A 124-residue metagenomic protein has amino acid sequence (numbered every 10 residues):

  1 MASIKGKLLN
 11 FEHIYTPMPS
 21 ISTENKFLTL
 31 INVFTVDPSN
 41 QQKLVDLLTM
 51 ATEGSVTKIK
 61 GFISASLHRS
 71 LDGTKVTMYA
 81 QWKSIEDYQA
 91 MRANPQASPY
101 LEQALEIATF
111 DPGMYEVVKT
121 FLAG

Functional and structural regions predicted by a protein language model:
M1-P17: N-terminal amphipathic/basic-hydrophobic helices that include classical n-h-c signal peptides and signal-anchor
I4-L8, M50-I63, Q81-Y115: An amphipathic, aromatic/His-enriched active-site/gating alpha helix that lines ligand/cofactor pockets
T16-T23, S66-L67: Short beta-strand/turn micro-motifs at beta-sheet edges
F27-T35, S64-N94: Short, well-ordered beta-strand segments in beta-rich or mixed alpha/beta enzyme and ligand-binding folds
V33, E116-V117: Short amphipathic
T35-L48: Short, surface-exposed ligand-recognition loops at beta-strand->loop->(often short) alpha-helix junctions that present
P38-N40, S84-E86, V118: Residues that cap or initiate secondary-structure elements
T120-G124: Short, low-order "capping/linker" segments at domain edges
